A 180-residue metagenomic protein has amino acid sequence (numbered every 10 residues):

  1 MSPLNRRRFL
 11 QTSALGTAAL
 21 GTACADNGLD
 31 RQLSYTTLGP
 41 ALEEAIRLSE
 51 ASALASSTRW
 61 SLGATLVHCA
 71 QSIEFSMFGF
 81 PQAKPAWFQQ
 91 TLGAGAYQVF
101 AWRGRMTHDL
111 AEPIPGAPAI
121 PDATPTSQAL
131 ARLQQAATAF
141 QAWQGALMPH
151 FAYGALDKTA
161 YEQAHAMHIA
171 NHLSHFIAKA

Functional and structural regions predicted by a protein language model:
M1-L20: N-terminal secretory signal peptides and thylakoid transit peptides that target proteins across membranes
T12-L15, R47, Q71, A178: Residues within well-ordered alpha-helical secondary structure of globular protein domains
G16, L38-E44, H68, S72 (+3 more regions): Amphipathic, well-ordered alpha-helical segments in soluble domains
A23-S57: C-terminal segment of N-terminal export signals and the immediately downstream linker at the start of the mature
C24-L29, F78-L133, F140-Q141: Short, helix-capping/interhelical loops that line the mouth of catalytic, cofactor-, or ligand-binding pockets
A51-A101, A142-W143, L147-A180: Short, contiguous alpha-helical
